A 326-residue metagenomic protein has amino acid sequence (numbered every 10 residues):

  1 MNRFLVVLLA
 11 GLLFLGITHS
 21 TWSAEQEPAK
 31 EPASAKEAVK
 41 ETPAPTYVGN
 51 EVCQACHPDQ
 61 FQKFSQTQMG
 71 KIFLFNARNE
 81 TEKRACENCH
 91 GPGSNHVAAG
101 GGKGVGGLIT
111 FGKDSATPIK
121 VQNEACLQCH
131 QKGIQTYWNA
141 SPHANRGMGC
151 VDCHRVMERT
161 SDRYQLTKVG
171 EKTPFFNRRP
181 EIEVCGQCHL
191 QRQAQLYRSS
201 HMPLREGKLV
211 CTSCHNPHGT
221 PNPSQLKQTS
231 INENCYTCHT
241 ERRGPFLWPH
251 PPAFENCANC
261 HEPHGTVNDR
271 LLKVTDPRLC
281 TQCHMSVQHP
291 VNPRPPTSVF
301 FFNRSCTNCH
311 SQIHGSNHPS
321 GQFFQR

Functional and structural regions predicted by a protein language model:
M1-L9: Bacterial N-terminal signal peptides that target proteins for export
F4-L5, G16-R326: Short sequence/structural segments immediately N-terminal
